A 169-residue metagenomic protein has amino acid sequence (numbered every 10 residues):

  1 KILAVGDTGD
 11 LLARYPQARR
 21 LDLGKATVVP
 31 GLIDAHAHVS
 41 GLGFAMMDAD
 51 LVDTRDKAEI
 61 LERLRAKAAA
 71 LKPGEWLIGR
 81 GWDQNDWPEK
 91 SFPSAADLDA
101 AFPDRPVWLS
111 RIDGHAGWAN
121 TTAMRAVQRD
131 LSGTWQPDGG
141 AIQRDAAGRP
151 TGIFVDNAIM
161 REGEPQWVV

Functional and structural regions predicted by a protein language model:
I2-V169: Divalent metal-binding segments
